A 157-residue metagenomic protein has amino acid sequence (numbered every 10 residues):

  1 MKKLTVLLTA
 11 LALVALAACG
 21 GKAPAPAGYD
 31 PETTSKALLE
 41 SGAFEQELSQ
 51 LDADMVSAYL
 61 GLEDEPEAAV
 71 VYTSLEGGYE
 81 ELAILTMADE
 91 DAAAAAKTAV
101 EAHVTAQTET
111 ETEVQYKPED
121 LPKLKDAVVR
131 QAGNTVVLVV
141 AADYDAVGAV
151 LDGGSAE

Functional and structural regions predicted by a protein language model:
M1-L8: Positively charged n-region of N-terminal signal peptides that target proteins for export
V14-A18: C-terminal motif of bacterial Sec signal peptides marking the signal peptidase cleavage site
G20-A23: Bacterial signal peptide processing site
E32-S35, V56, L82, A93 (+3 more regions): Extracytoplasmic/secreted envelope proteins and their assembly/folding machinery, especially bacterial periplasmic
L48-E80, D91-A96, L124-K125: Short, compositionally biased low-complexity segments enriched in polar/charged residues
E81-D89, T135-V140: Second-shell loop/turn segments in exported
E90-A132: Short Gly/Thr-rich strand-loop-strand
E119-E157: A short, solvent-exposed beta-edge/loop patch
